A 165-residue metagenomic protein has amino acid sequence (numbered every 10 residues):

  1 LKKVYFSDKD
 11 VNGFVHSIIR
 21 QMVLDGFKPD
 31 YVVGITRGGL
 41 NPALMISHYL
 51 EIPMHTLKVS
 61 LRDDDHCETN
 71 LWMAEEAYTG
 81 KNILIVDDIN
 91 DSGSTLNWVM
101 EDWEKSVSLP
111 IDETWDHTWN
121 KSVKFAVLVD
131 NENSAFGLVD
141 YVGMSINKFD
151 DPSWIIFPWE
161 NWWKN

Functional and structural regions predicted by a protein language model:
L1-K28: Active-site-facing substrate-recognition patch
K2-V4, D25, E101-N165: PRPP-dependent phosphoribosyltransferase catalytic core
V15, G39-A43, S47, L96: Short, highly selective alpha-helical patches that border small-molecule cofactor pockets in redox/cofactor-processing
R20, L44, H48, E101 (+1 more regions): Short, well-ordered alpha-helices that flank and scaffold nucleotide-derived cofactor binding pockets
F27-T36: Short glycine-rich phosphate-binding loop at a beta-alpha junction
Y31, H55, L84, K124-A126 (+1 more regions): A structural signal for isolated positions on well-ordered beta-strands in alpha/beta enzyme cores
I35-T36, V86-I89, G93, V127-L128: Short His-Asn-centered micro-motif
H48-L84, D91-D102, E113-T118: Short, glycine/charge-rich flexible loops or terminal/linker lids adjacent to PRPP-binding catalytic cores
